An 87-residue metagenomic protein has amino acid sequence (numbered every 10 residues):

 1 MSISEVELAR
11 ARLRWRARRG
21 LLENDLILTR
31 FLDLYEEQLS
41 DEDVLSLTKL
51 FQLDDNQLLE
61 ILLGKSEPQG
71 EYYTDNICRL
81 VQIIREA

Functional and structural regions predicted by a protein language model:
S2-L45, K49-A87: Positively charged, polar, low-complexity stretches
